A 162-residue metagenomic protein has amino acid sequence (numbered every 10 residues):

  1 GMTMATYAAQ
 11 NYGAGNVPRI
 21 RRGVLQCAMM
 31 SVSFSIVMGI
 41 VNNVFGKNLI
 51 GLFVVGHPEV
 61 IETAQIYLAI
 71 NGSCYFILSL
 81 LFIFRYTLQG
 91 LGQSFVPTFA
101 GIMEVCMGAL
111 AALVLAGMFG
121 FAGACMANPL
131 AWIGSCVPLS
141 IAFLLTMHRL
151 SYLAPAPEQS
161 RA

Functional and structural regions predicted by a protein language model:
G1-I40, V44-G46, L78-G92, V96-A100: Small-residue-rich hydrophobic transmembrane alpha-helices
A5, G13, L139-L150: Membrane-helix cytosolic exit motif
A8, L49-I50, L88, L115 (+2 more regions): Hydrophobic alpha-helical interface/terminus motif in multipass membrane transporters
A28, S33, V37-V41, M107-A111 (+1 more regions): Transmembrane-helix signature of multi-pass solute transporters
S31, L68-N71, Y75, G101-I102 (+1 more regions): Residue-level recognition of transmembrane alpha-helices in multi-pass small-molecule transporters/permeases
V37-P58, Q65: Short membrane-interface helical motifs at transmembrane helix boundaries in multi-pass membrane transporters
N48, V105-V137, M147, A154-P155: Membrane-interface helix-loop junctions in multi-pass transport and translocation proteins
P58-F84: Alpha-helical transmembrane segments of multi-pass membrane proteins
